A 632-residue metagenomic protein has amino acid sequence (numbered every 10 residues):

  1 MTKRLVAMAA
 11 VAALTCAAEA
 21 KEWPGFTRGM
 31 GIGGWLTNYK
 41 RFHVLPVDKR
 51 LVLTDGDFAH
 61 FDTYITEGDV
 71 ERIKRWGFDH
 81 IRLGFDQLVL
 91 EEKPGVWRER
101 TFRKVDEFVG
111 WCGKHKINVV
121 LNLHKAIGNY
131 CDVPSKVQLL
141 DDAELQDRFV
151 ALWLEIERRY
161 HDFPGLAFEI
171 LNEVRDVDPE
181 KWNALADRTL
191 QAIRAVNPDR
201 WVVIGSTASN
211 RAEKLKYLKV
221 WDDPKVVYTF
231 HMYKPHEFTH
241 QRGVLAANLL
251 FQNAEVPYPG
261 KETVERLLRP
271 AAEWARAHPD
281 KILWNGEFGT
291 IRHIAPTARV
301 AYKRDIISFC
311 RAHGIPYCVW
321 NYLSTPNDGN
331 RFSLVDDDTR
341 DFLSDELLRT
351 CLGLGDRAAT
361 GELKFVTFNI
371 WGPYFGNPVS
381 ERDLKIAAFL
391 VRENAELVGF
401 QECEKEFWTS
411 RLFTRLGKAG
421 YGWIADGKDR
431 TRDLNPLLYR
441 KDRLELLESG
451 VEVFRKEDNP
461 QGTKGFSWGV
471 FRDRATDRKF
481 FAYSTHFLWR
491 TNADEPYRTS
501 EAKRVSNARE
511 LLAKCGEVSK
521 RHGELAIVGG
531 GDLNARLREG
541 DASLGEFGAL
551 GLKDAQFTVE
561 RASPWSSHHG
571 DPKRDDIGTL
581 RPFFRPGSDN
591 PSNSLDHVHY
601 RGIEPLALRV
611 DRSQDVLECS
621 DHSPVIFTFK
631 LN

Functional and structural regions predicted by a protein language model:
A17, D356-R415, R432-D433, N632: N-terminal, active-site-proximal structural segment of metallo-dependent hydrolase catalytic domains
E19-H80, W274, G353-K364: N-terminal carbohydrate-binding accessory modules
F26, A143-P259, T263-T290, A312-C318: Active-site region of glycoside hydrolase catalytic domains
G33-I65, P94-W97, S135-E144, E237-T263 (+4 more regions): Acidic/histidine-rich helix-loop elements that form or flank divalent-metal/phosphate-binding sites at the catalytic
H60-H80, E91, W97-H124, V133-A167 (+1 more regions): An active-site-proximal structural segment forming one wall of the substrate-binding cleft that immediately precedes
V264-D338, F557-E560: Substrate-binding cleft of secreted/luminal carbohydrate-active enzymes
T339-L343, L348-A359, G516-V528, A535-N632: Metal-dependent phosphoester-hydrolase catalytic domains
Q401-W489: Structured beta-strand-rich core segments of catalytic domains in phosphoester-bond hydrolases
